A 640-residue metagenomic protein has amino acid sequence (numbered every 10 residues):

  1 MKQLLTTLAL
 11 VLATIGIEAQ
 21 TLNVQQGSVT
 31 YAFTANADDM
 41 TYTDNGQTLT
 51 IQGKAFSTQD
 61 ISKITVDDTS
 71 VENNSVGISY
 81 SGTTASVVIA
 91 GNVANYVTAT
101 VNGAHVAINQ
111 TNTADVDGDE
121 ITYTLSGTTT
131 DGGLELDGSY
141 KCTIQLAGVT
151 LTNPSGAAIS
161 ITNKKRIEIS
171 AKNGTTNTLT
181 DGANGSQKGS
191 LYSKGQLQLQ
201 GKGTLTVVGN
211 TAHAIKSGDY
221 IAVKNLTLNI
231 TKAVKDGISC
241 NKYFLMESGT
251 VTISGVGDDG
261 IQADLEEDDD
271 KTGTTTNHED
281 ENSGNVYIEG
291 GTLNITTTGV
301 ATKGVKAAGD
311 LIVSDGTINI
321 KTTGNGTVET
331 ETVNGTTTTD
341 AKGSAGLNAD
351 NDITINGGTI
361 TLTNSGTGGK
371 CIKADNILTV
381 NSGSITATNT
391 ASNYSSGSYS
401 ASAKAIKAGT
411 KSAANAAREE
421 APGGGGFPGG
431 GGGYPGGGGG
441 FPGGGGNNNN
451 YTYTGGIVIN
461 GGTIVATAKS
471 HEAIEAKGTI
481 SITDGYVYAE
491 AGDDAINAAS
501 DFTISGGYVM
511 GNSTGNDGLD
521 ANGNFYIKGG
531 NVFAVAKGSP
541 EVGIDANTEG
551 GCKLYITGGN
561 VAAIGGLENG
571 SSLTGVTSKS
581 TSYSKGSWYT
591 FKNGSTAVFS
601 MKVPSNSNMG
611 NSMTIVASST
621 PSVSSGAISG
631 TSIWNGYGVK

Functional and structural regions predicted by a protein language model:
M1-T21: Bacterial Sec-dependent N-terminal signal peptides
Q3, Q20, Q25-Q26, Q47 (+7 more regions): Residue-identity detector for glutamine
T7-L10, D44, T337: Hydrophobic alpha-helical context, especially transmembrane and signal-peptide helices
I15, F33-T34, S57, Y140 (+2 more regions): Generic detector of short, well-ordered, non-transmembrane alpha-helical segments enriched in hydrophobic residues
Q20-S70: Compositionally biased alpha-helical segments
D67-K640: A composition-driven surface/loop motif
